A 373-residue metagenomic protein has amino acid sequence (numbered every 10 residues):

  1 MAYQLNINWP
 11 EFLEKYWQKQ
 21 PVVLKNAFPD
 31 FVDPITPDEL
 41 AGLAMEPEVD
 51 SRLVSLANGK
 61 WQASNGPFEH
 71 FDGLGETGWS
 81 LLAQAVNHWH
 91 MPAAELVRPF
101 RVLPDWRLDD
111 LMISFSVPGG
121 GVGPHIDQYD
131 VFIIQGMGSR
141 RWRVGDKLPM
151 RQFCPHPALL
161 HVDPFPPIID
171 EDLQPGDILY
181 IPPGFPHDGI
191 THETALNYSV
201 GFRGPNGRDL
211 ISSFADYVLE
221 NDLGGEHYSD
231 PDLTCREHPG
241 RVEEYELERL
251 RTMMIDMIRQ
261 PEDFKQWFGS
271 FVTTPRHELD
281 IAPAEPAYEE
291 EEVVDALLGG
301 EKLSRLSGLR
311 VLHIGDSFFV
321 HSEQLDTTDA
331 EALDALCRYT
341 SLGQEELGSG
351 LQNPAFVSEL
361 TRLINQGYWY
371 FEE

Functional and structural regions predicted by a protein language model:
M1-P21, G315-T328, Y370-E373: Fe(II)/2-oxoglutarate
M1-Y16, F28-D177, F185-Y228, D232: Active-site region of the double-stranded beta-helix
K19, Q324-E373: Long, charge-rich, low-complexity alpha-helical segments
S55-L56, Q266-S270, G348: Short coil/turn segments at secondary-structure boundaries
E220-E291: C-terminal amphipathic alpha-helical segment
R259-C337, T361, E372-E373: Acidic, low-complexity/disordered tracts enriched in E/D and polar residues
